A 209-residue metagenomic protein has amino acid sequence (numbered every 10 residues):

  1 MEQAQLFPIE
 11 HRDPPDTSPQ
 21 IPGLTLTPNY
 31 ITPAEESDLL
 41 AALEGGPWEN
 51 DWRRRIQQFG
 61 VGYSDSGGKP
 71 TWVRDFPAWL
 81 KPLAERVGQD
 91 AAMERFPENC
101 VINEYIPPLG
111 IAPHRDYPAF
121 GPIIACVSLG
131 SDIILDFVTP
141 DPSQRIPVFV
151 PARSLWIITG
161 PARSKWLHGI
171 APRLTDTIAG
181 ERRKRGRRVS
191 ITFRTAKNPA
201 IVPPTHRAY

Functional and structural regions predicted by a protein language model:
M1-Y209: Non-heme Fe(II) oxygenase metal-center motifs and adjacent flexible, charged/small-residue loops
